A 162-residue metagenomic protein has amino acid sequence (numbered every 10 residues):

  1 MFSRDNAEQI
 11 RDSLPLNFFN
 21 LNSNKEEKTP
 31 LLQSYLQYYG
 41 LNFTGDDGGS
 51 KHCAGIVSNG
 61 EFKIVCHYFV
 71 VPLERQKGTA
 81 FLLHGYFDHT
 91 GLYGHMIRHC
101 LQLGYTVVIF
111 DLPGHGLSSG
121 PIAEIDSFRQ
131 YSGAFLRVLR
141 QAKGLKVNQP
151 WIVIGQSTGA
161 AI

Functional and structural regions predicted by a protein language model:
M1-S58, I64-P72: An N-terminal hydrophobic leader/cap segment in hydrolases
Q76-G85: Short beta-strand element of the alpha/beta-hydrolase
K77-G78, G104-Y105, N148-P150: Short coil/turn segments at beta-strand junctions that form active-site/ligand-binding loops
H84, H115, Q156: Histidine-centered divalent metal-coordination motifs
Y86-L92, G116-K146: Catalytic nucleophile-loop/oxyanion-hole region of alpha/beta-hydrolase and closely related hydrolase-like folds
I97-G120: Conserved alpha/beta-hydrolase
K146-S157: Alpha/beta-hydrolase fold nucleophile elbow
